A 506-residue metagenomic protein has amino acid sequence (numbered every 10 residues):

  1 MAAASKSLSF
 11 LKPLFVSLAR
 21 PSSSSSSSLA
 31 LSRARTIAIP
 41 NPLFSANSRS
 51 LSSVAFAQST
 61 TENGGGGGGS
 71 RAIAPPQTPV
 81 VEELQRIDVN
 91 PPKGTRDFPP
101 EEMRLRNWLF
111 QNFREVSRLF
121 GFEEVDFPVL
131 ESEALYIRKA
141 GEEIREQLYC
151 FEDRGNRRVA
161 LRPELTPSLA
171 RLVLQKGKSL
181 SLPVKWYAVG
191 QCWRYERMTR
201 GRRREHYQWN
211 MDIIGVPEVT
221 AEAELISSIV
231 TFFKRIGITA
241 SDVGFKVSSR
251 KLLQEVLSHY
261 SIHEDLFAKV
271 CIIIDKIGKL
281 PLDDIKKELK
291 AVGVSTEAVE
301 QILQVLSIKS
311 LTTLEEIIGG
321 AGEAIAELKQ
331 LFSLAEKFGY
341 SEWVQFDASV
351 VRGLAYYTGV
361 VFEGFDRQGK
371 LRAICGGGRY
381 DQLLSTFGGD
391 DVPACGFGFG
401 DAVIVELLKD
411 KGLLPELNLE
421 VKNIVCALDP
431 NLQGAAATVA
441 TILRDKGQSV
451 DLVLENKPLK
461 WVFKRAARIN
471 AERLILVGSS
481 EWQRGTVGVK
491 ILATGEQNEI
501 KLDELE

Functional and structural regions predicted by a protein language model:
M1-L43: N-terminal chloroplast transit peptides
A2, K6-P13, N47-R71, E102-F120 (+7 more regions): Positively charged, Gly/Ser-enriched RNA/tRNA-binding surfaces
A57, G68-V81, D88: Alpha-helical segments
P79-L84, V89, K93-G94, F98 (+5 more regions): Polyanion/phosphate-binding surface patch
G244-E255: Glycine-rich, mobile lid/loop segments that gate access to catalytic sites or pores
E255-S258, L266: Short His/Asp/Glu-rich catalytic/ion-coordination signatures at enzyme active sites or charged loops
E264-I274, I285-V292: A charged helix-plus-loop insertion that forms the helical arch/lid used to bind and gate nucleic-acid substrates
G278: Active-site/ligand-binding surface loops and adjacent short beta/alpha elements that line catalytic pockets across
